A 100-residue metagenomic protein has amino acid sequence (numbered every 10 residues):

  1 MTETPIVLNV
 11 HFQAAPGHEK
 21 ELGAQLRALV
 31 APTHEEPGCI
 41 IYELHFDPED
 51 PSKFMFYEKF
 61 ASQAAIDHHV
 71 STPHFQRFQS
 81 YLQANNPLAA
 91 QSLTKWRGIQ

Functional and structural regions predicted by a protein language model:
M1-P5, L44-D50, S80-Q100: Glycine-rich beta-strand-turn "strand-cap" elements at beta-sheet edges
I6-F12: Active-site-flanking beta-strand signature of metal-NTP-handling nucleotidyl enzymes and homologous cyclase-like
V10, L22, Y42, F54-F56 (+1 more regions): Hydrophobic packing within well-folded, soluble alpha/beta domains
Q13-E19: Short, surface-exposed ligand-recognition loops at beta-strand->loop->(often short) alpha-helix junctions that present
P16, D50-P51, A61-A64: Short, charged/polar surface micro-motifs in flexible loops or helix N-caps
A31-M55: Short, glycine- and small/hydrophobic-rich beta-strand elements in well-ordered beta-sheets
P32-I40, K59-L93: An amphipathic, aromatic/His-enriched active-site/gating alpha helix that lines ligand/cofactor pockets
